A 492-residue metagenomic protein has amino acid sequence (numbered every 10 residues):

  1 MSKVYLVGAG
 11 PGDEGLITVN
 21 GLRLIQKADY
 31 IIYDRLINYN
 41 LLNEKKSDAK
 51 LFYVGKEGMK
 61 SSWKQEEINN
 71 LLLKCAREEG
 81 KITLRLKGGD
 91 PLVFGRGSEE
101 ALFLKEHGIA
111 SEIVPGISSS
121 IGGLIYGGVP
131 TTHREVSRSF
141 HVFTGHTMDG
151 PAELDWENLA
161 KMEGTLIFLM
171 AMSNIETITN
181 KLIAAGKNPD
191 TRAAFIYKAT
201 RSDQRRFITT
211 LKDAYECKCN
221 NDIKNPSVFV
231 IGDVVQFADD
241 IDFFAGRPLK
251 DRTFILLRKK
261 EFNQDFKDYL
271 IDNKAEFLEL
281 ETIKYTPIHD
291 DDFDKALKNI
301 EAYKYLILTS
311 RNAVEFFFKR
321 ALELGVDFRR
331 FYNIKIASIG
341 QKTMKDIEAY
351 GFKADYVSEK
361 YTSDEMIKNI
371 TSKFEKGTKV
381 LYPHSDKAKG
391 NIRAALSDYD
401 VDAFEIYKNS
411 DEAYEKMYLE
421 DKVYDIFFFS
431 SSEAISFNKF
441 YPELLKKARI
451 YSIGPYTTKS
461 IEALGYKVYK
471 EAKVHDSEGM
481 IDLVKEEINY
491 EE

Functional and structural regions predicted by a protein language model:
M1-E14, V19-I117, G122, N220 (+4 more regions): Class I S-adenosyl-L-methionine
K3-L6, D29-Y30, A49-F52, K81-R85 (+9 more regions): Structural motif
Y5, P11-G12, A49, G58-E79 (+2 more regions): Signature of uroporphyrinogen-III synthase
D13, D90-M162, F207, Y356-T362: Class I SAM-dependent methyltransferase SAM-binding "motif I" and its flanking Rossmann-like core
Y33, K87, P115, T144 (+5 more regions): Short beta-strand/turn micro-motifs composed of small residues that flank or help shape donor/cofactor-binding pockets
N69-I125, G164-T179, T191, K379-V401 (+1 more regions): A glycine-rich beta-strand to alpha-helix segment that forms a phosphate/ribose-binding loop at ligand/cofactor sites
K105-G108, T131-H133, A184-D190, L324-R330 (+1 more regions): A short alpha->loop->secondary-structure connector
T147-A194: Conserved anion/nucleotide-ligand pocket segment
